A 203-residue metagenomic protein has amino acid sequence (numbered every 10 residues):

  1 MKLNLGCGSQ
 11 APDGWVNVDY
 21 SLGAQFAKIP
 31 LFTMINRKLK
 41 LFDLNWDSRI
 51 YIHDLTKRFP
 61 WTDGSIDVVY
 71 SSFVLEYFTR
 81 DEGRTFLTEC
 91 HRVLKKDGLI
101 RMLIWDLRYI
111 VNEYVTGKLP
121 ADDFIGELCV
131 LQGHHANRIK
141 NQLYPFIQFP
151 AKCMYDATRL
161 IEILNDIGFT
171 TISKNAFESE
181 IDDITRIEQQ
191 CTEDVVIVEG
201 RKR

Functional and structural regions predicted by a protein language model:
K2-N112, V198-K202: Conserved SAM-binding loop
E82-T85, E89, V93-K95, L99-R203: S-adenosyl-L-methionine-dependent methyltransferase catalytic module, highlighting the catalytic core
